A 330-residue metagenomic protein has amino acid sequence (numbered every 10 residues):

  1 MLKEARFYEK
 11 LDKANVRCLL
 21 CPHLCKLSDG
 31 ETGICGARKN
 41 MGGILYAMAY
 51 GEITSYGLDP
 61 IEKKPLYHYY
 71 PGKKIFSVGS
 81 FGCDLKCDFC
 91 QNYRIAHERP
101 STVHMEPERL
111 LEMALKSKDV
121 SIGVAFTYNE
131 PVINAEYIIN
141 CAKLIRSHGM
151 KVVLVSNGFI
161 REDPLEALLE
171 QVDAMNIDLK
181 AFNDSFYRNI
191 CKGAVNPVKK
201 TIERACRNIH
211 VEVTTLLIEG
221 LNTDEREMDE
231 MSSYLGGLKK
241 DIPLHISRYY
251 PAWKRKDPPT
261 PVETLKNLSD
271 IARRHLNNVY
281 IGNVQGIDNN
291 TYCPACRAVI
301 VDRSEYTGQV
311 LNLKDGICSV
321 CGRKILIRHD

Functional and structural regions predicted by a protein language model:
M1-D29, E219-D330: Auxiliary Fe-S-binding modules of radical SAM enzymes
M1-G79, Y93-A96, S117, N290 (+2 more regions): N-terminal [4Fe-4S]-dependent radical SAM core
L19, F81, L85-D88, K143 (+1 more regions): Core alpha-helical elements of the protein kinase catalytic domain, predominantly the helix directly N-terminal
A37-I61, H104-L115, N312-D330: Short microdomains enriched in Cys/His and/or Lys/Arg
Y67-H68, E166, V310: Short secondary-structure boundary/capping segments
I75-F81, L85-S117: Glycine-rich active-site/cofactor-binding loop and its immediate structural neighborhood
S77, N176-D178, Y280, Y292: Structured core elements
P107-T260: Conserved AdoMet/S-adenosylmethionine-binding subsite of the radical SAM
